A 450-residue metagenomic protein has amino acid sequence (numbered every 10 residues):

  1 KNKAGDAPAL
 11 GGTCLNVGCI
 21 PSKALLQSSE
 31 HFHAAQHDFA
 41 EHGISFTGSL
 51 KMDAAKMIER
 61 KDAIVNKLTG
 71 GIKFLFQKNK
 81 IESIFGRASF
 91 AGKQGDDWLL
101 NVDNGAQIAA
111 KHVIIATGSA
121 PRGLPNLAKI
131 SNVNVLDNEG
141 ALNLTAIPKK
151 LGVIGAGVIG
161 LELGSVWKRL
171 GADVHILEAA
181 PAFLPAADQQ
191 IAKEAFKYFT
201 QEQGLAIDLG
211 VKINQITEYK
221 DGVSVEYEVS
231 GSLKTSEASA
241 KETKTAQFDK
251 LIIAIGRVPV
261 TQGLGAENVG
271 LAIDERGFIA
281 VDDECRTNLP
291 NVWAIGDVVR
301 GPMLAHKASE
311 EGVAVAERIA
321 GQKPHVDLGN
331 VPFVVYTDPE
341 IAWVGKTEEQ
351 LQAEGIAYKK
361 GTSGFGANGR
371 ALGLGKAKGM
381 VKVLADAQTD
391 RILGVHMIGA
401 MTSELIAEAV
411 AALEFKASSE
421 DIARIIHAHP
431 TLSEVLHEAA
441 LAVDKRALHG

Functional and structural regions predicted by a protein language model:
K1-I147, A180-L184, Q190-I191, Y198-E202 (+5 more regions): Glycine-rich flavin
K1-P8, L15, I20, A24-H31 (+3 more regions): Flexible, glycine-rich terminal cap/loop adjacent to redox cofactors in electron-transfer oxidoreductases
T47, E82-F85, S89-V102, I108 (+4 more regions): A Rossmann-like FAD-binding core segment of flavoenzymes
I115-A116, V153, I253-A254: Redox-cofactor binding/interface segments in oxidoreductases and associated redox assembly factors
S131-P148, Q247-I319: FAD-site-proximal beta/loop scaffold in flavoenzymes
T145-A187, L304: Rossmann-like NAD(P)H-binding beta-loop-alpha module
